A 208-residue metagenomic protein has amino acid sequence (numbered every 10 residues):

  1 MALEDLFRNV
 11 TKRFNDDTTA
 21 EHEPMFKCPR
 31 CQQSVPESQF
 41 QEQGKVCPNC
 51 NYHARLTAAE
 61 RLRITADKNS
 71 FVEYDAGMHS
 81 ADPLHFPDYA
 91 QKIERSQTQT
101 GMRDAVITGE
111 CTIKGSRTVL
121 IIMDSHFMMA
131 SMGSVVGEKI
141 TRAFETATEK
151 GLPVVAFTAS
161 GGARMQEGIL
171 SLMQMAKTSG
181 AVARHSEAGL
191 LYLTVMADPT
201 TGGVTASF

Functional and structural regions predicted by a protein language model:
M1-L193, P199: Terminal-region recognition feature
T201-T205: Acidic, divalent-metal-coordinating active-site segment for phosphoryl/phosphodiester hydrolysis, typified by short
F208: C-terminal binding/interaction regions
